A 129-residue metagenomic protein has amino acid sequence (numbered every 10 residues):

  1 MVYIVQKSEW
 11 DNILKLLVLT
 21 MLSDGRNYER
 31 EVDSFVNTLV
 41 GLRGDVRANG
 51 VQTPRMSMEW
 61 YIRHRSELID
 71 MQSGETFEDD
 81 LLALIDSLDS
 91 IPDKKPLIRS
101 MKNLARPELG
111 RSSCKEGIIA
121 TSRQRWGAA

Functional and structural regions predicted by a protein language model:
M1-A129: Small-residue-enriched hydrophobic alpha-helices in membranes
